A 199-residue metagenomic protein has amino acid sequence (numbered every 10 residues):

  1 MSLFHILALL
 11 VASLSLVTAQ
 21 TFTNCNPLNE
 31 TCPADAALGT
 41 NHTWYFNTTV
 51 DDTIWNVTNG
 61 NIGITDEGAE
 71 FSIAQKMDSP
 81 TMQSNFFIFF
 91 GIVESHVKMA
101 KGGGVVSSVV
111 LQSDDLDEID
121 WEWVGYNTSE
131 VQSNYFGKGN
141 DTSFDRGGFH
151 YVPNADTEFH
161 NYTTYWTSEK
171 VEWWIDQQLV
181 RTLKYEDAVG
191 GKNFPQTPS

Functional and structural regions predicted by a protein language model:
S2-L3, L14-S199: GH16 jelly-roll
A8-S13: Bacterial N-terminal signal peptides
